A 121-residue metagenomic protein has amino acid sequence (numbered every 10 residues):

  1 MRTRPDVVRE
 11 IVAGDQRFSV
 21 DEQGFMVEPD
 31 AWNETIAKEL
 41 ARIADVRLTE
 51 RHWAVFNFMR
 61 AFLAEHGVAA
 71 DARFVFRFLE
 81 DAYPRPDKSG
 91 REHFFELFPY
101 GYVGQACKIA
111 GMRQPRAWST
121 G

Functional and structural regions predicted by a protein language model:
M1-R17: Short, charged/polar N-terminal "headpieces" of proteins
V12-R42: N-terminal first-folded block
V20, F74, F78-G121: Helix-rich interaction surfaces within compact, conserved domain-sized segments that mediate assembly or partner
L40-D45, R60-L63: Short secondary-structure capping micro-motifs at structural edges
I43-T49, A54: N-terminal amphipathic, basic-rich helices that act as targeting or association modules
H52, D71-A72: Flexible, glycine/charged-enriched surface loops at secondary-structure junctions
F56-L63, E80: Amphipathic alpha-helical segments that form the core helices of the histone-fold
